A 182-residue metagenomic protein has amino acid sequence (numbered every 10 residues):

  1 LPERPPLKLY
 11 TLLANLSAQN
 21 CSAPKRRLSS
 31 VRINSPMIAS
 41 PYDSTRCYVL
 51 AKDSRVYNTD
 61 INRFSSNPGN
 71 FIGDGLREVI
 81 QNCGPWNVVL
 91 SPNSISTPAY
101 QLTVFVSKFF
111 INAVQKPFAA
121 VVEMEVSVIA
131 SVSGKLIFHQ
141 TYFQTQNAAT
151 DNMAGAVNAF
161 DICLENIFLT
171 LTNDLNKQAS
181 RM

Functional and structural regions predicted by a protein language model:
L1-G69, Q178-M182: A structural "domain/chain start" motif
P2-N20, C83-K135, A149-T150: Surface-exposed short loop/turn segments
S30-P36, Y48, Q101-V106, V121-S127 (+1 more regions): Soluble periplasmic/extracytoplasmic beta-strand elements of cell-envelope proteins
S44-L50, V79-Q81, S96-A99: Short hydrophobic/aromatic-rich motifs at helix boundaries and adjacent loops
R55-S65, V132-T170: Short secondary-structure boundary motifs at beta->alpha junctions and helix caps
N58-R63, D74-G84: N-terminal short leaders/motifs
R77, Q81-P85, T172-S180: Sec-exported extracytoplasmic/periplasmic mature domains
